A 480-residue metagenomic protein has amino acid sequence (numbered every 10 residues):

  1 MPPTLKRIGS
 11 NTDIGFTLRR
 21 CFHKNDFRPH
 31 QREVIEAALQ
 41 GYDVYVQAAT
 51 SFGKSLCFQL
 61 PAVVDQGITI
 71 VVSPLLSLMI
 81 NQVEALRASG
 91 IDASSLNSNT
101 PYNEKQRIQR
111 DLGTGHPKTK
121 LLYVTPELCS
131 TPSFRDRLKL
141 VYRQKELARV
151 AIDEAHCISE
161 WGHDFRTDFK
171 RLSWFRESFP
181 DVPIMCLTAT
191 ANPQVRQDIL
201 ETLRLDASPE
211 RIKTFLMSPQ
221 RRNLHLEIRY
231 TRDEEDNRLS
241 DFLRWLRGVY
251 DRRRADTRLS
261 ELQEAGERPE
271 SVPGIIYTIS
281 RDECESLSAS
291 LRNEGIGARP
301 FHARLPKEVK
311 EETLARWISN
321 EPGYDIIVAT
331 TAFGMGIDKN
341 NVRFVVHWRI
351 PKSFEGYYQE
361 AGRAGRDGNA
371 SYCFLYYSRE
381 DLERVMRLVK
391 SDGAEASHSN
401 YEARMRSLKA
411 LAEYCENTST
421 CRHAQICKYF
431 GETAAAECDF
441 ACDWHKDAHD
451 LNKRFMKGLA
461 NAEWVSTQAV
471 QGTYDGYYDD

Functional and structural regions predicted by a protein language model:
M1-T4: Interdomain "pre-motor" coupling segment immediately N-terminal to P-loop NTPase/helicase cores
I8, F16-C21, D26-P29, E33-S55 (+3 more regions): Helicase motor core with emphasis on the C-terminal RecA-like subdomain
I70-V71: Gly/serine-rich nucleotide phosphate-binding loop at the start of the catalytic core of nucleotide/ADP-ribose-handling
S77: Conserved Rossmann-like nucleotide-cofactor binding loop
K339-V342, V346, I350-Q359, A364-D480: C-terminal accessory region of SF2 helicases/translocases
